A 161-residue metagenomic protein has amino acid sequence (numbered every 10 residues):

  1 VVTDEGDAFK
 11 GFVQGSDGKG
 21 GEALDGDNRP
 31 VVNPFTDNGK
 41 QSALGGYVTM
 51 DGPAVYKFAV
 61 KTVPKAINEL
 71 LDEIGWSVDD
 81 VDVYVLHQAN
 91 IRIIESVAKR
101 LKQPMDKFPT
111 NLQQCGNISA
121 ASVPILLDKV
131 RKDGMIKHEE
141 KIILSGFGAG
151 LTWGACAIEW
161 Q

Functional and structural regions predicted by a protein language model:
V1-K57, K61, K65, F147 (+1 more regions): Condensing-enzyme catalytic core mediating Claisen C-C bond formation in acyl metabolism
V55, L70-I74: Short helix-to-loop capping/linker segments positioned immediately adjacent to catalytic or ligand/cofactor-binding
V60, P64, L71, D82-Q161: Claisen-condensing/thiolase-fold acyl-transfer catalytic domains that form or cleave C-C bonds in fatty acid
G75-D80: Short, surface-exposed connector motifs at secondary-structure boundaries
